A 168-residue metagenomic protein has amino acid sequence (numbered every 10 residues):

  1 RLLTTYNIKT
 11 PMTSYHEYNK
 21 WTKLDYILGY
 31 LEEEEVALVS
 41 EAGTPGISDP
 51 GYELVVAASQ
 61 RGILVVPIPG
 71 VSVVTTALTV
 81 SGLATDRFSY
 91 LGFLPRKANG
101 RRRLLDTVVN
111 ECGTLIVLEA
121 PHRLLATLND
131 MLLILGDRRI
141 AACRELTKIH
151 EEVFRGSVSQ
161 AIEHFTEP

Functional and structural regions predicted by a protein language model:
R1-I68, T76: Class I S-adenosyl-L-methionine
Y6-T10, G29-E32, V55, S81-D86 (+2 more regions): Short, hinge-like loop/turn segments at secondary-structure boundaries
K9-H16, V65, D86-G92, D137-C143: Short hydrophobic/aromatic-enriched beta-strand-loop microsegments
S14-W21, V71, G92-K97, E145-K148: Short, acidic/turn-prone active-site loops that include or flank metal/cofactor- and phosphate-binding residues
D25, D49, A77-T79, R101-R103 (+2 more regions): Short, well-ordered secondary-structure micro-motifs
E34-V36, T114-P168: A contiguous loop/helix-start segment that scaffolds small-molecule binding in enzyme catalytic cores
T44, S48, V71, L94 (+2 more regions): Conserved phosphate/pyrophosphate-binding and hydrolysis machinery centered on Walker-type P-loop NTPases, extending
E53-E111: Class I SAM-dependent methyltransferase SAM-binding "motif I" and its flanking Rossmann-like core
